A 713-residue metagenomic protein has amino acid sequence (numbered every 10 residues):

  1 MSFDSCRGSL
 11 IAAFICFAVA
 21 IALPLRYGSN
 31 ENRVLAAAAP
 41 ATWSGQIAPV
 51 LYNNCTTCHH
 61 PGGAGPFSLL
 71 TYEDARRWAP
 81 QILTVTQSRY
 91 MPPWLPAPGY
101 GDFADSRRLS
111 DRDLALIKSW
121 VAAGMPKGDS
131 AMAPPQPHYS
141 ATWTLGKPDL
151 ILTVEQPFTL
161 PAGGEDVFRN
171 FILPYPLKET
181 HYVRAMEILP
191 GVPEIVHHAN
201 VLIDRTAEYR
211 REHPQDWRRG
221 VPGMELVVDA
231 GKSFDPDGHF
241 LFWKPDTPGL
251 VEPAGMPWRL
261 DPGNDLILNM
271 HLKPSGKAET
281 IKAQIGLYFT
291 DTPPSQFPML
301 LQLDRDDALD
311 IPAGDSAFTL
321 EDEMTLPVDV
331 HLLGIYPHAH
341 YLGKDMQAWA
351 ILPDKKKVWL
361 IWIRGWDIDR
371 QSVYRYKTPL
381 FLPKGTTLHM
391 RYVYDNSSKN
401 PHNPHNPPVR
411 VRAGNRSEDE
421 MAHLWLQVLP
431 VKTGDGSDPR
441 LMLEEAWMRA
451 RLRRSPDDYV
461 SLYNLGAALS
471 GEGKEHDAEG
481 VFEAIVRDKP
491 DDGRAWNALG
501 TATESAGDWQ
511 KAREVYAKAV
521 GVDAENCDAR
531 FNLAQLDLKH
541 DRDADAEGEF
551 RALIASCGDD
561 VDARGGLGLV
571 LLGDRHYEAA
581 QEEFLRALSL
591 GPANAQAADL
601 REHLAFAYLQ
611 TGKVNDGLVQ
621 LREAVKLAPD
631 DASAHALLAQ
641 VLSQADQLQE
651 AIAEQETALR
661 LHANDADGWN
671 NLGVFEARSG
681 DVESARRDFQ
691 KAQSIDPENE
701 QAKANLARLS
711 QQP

Functional and structural regions predicted by a protein language model:
A20-L177, L189, G263-N269, P274-G276: Aromatic- and Gly/Pro-enriched helix-to-coil junctions and flexible linker segments
R454, D488, V522, S556-C557 (+4 more regions): Structural marker of alpha-solenoid helical repeat scaffolds
Y459-V460, G493-R494, C527-D528, V561-D562 (+4 more regions): Helix-start (N-cap) detector for alpha-helical repeat units in TPR-like alpha-solenoids, especially tetratricopeptide
G471, S505-A506, K539-H540, G573-D574 (+4 more regions): Register position in tetratricopeptide repeats
